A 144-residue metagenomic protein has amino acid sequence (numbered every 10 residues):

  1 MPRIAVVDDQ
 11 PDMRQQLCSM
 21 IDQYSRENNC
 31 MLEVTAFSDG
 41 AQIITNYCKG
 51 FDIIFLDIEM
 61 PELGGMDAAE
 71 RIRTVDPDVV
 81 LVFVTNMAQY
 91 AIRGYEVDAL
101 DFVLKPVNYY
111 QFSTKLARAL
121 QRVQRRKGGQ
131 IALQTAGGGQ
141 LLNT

Functional and structural regions predicted by a protein language model:
M1-R3: Non-catalytic signal-transmission and effector/linker regions of two-component phosphorelay proteins
V7-D8, F37, I54: Conserved sequence signature across two-component system core domains
D9, D39, N86: Cofactor-binding loop segments of dinucleotide-utilizing enzymes, especially the Rossmann-like FAD- and NAD(P)+-binding
P11-T35, T74: Two-component/phosphorelay signaling modules centered on CheY-like receiver
T35-S38, G64: Short beta-to-alpha connector loops in regulatory alpha/beta signaling domains
Q42-N46, F51-R126: CheY-like receiver
T114-T144: Conserved binding/recognition cores within well-folded domains
